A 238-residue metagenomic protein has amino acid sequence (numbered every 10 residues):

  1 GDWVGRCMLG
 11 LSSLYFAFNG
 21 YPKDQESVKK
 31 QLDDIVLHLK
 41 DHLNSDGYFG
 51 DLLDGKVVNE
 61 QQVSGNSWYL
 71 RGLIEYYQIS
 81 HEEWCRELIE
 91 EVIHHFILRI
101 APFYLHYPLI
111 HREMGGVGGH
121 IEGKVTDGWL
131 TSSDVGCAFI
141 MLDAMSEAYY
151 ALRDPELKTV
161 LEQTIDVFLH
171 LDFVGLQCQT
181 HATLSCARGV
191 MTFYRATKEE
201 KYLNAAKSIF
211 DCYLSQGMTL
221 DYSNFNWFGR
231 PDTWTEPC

Functional and structural regions predicted by a protein language model:
G1-C238: Glycan-recognition and catalytic cores of secretory/periplasmic carbohydrate-active enzymes
